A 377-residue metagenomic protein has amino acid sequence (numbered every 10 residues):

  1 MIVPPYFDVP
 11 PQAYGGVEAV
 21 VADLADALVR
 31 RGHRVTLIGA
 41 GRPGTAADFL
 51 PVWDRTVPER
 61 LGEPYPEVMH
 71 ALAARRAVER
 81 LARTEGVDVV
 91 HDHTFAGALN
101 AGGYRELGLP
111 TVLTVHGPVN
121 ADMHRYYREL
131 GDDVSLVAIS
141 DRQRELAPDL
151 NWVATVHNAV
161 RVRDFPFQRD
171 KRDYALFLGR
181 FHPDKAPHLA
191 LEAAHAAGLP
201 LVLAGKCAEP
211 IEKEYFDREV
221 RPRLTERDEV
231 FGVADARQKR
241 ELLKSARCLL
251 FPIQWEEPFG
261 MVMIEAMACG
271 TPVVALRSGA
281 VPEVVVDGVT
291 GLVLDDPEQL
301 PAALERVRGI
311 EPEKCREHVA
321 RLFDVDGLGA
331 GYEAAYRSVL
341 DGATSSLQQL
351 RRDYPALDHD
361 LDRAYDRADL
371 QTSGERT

Functional and structural regions predicted by a protein language model:
M1-T377: Catalytic cores of nucleotide-sugar-dependent glycosyltransferases that transfer UDP/GDP/TDP-activated
